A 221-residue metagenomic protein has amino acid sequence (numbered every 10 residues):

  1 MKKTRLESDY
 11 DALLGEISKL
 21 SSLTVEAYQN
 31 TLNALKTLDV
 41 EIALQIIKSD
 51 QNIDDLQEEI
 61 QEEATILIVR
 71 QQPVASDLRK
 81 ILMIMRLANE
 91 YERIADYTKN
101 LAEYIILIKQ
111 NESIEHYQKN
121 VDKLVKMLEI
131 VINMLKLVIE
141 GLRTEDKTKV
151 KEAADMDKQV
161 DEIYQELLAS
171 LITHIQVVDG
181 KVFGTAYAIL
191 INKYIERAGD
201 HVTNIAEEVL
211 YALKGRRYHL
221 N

Functional and structural regions predicted by a protein language model:
M1-N221: Cytosolic, long alpha-helical scaffolding segments
